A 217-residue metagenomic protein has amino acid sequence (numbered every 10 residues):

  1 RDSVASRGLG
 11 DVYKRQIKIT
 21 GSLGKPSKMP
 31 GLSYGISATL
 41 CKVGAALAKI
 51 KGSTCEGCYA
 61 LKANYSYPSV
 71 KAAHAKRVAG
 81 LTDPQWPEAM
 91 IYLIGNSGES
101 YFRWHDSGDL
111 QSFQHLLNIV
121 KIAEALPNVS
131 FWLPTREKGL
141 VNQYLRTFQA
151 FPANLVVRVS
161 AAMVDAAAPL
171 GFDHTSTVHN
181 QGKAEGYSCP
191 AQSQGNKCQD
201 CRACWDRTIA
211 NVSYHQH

Functional and structural regions predicted by a protein language model:
R1-Y13: Single conserved hydrophobic/aromatic residue that forms the stacking wall/gate of nucleotide- or nucleobase-binding
K14-L23: N-terminal extension/subdomain marker
L23-P68, K183-H217: Cysteine-cluster motifs in flexible loop/terminal segments that predominantly coordinate metals
K62-P87, I94-H115, L126-V141, N154-D165: Core AdoMet radical
V120-V129, K138-H217: Positively charged, amphipathic and often flexible ligand-engagement surfaces
